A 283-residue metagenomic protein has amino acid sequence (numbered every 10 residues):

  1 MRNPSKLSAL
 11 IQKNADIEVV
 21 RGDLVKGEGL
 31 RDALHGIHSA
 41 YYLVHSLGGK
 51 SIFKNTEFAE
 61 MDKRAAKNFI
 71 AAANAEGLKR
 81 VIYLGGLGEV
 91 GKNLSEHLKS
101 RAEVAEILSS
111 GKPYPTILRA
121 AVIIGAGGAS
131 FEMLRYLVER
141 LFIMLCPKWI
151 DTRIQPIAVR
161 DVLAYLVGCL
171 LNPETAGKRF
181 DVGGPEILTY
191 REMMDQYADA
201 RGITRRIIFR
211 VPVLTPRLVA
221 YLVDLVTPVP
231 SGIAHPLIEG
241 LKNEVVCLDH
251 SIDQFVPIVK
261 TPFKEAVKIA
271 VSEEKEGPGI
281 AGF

Functional and structural regions predicted by a protein language model:
P4-E76, L87-G91: NAD(P)H-binding glycine-rich loop region in Rossmannoid oxidoreductase-like domains and their noncatalytic homologs
S5-L10, G91-I203, Y221, L225: Oxidoreductase cofactor-interface core, primarily capturing Rossmann-like NAD(P)-dependent enzymes
Q12-E18, K112-P113, I203-R206, P257: A short helix-to-beta-strand connector/capping loop
K26, A65-N68, R80, V104 (+1 more regions): Conserved cofactor-binding/catalytic machinery of classical short-chain dehydrogenase/reductase
V44, I82-G86, R119-A121, G183: Active-site beta-alpha turn of Rossmann-fold NAD(P)-dependent dehydrogenases/reductases
A75-R80, K112-P113: A short helix->loop->beta-strand "cap" motif at the edges of active sites that frequently abuts
Y165-P236, E244-F283: Mid/C-terminal beta-alpha module of Rossmann-like enzyme folds, strongest in SDR-family dehydrogenases/epimerases
